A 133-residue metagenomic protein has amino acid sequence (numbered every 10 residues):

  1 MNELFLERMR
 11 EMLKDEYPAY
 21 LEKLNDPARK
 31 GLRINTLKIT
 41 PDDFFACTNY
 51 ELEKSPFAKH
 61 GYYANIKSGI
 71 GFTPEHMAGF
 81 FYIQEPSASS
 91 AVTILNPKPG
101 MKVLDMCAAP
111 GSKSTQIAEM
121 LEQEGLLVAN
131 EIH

Functional and structural regions predicted by a protein language model:
M1-H133: S-adenosylmethionine
